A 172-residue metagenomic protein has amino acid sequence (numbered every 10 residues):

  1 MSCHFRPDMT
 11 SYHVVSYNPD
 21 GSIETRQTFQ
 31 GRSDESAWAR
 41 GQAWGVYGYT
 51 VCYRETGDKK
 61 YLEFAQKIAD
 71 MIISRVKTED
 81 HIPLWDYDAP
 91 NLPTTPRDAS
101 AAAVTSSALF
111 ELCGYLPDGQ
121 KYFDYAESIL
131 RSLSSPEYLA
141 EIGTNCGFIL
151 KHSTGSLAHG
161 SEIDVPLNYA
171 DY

Functional and structural regions predicted by a protein language model:
M1-Y172: Glycan-recognition and catalytic cores of secretory/periplasmic carbohydrate-active enzymes
